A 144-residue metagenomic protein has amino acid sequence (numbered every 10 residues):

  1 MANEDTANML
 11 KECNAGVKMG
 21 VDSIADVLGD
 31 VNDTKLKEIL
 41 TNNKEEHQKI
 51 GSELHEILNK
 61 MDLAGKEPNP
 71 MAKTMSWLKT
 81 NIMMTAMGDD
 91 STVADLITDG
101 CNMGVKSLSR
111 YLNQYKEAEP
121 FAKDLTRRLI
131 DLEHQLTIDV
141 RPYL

Functional and structural regions predicted by a protein language model:
M1-A7, M61, M84: Membrane-interacting alpha-helical segments
A2-V31, T92-K116: Alpha-helical bundle segments that constitute or directly flank the non-heme di-iron/ferroxidase center
D5-C13, T34-K49, D90-L96, F121-L132: Alpha-helical scaffold segments that form or flank carboxylate-/histidine-based iron centers
V21, G51, H55-L58, K79-I82 (+4 more regions): A structural signal for well-ordered alpha-helices, especially hydrophobic packing surfaces of coiled-coils
A25, G29-L36, N59, L63 (+2 more regions): Short, flexible helix-adjacent loops and helix caps
K37-M71, V140-Y143: Conserved alpha-helical segments that form or flank metal/cofactor-binding pockets of metalloenzymes
E56-V105: Carboxylate-rich helix-loop segments that flank metal/cofactor sites and access channels in metalloenzymes
